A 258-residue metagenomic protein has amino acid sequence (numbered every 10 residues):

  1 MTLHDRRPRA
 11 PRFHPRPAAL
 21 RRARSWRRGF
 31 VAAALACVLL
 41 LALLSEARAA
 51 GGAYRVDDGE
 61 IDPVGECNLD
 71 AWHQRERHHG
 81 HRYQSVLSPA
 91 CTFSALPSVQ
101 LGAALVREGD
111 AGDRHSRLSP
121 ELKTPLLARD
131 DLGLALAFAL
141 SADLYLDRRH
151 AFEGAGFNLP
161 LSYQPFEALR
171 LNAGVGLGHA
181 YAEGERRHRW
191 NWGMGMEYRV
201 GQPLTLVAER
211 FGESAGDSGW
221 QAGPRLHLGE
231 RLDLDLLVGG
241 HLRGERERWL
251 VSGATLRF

Functional and structural regions predicted by a protein language model:
M1-S25: N-terminal secretory signal peptides that target proteins for export/translocation
A18-A19, L35, G59: Short linear sequence elements within intrinsically disordered, low-complexity coil regions
A32-A42: Bacterial N-terminal signal peptides
L43-A47: Membrane-interface motif at the C-terminal end of an N-terminal transmembrane signal
R48-F258: Transmembrane beta-barrel domains of Gram-negative outer membranes and organellar outer membranes
